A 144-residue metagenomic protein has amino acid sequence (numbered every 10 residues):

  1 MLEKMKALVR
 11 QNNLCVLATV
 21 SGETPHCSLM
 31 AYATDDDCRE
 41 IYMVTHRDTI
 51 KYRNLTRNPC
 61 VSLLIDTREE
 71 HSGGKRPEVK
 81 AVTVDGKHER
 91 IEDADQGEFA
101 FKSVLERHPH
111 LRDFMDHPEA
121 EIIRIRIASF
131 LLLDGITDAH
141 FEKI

Functional and structural regions predicted by a protein language model:
M1-C15: Extreme N-terminal tail/first-helix region
K4, V16-V20, H71-S72, P109-D116: Short helix-to-loop capping/linker segments positioned immediately adjacent to catalytic or ligand/cofactor-binding
V9-R10, T56, L105: Alpha-helix boundary recognition
N12-R47, R53-L55, S62-I65, G74: Short beta-strand segments
N13-L14, C60, P109, F130: Generic structural signal for secondary-structure transition and capping sites
T45-R47, N58-E69, E78-E89: Active-site-adjacent structural patch at catalytic or cofactor/ligand-binding sites
T45-T49, L64-E70, F101-L111: Short acidic (Asp/Glu) patches
R76-I144: Charged, gly/pro-rich active-site loop segments
